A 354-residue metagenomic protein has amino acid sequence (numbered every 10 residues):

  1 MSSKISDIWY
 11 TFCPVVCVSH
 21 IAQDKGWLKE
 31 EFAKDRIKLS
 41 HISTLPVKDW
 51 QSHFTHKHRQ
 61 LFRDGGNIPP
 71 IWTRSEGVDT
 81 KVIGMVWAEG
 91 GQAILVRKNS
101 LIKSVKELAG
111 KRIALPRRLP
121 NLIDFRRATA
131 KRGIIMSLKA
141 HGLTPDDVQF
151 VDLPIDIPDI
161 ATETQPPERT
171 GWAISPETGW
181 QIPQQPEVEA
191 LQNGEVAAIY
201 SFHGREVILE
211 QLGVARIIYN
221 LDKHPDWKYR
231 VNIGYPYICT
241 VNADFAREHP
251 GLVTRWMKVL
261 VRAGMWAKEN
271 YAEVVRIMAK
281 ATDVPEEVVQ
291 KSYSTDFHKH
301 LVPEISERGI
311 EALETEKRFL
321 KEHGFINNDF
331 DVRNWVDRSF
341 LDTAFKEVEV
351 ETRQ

Functional and structural regions predicted by a protein language model:
M1-S6, E351-Q354: Short, low-complexity disordered leader/linker segments with a strong preference for bacterial N-terminal type II
S3-E163: Short, glycine-/small- and polar/acidic-enriched structural segments that line small-molecule recognition paths
A33, H224-Y229, H300-E307: Short, solvent-exposed loop/beta-turn-alpha elements that line the ligand-binding surface or hinge of extracytoplasmic
K34-I42, L143-F150, T282-S294, N327-N334: Short, surface-exposed acidic
I68, D159, T164-P167, A173-A279: Pocket-lining segment of extracytoplasmic ligand-binding domains
K81-A88, Q149-L153, V214-I233, D331: Short beta-strand->loop
R247-F325: Secondary-structure end/capping motifs
R318-Q354: Conserved C-terminal helix/tail region of periplasmic/extracytoplasmic solute-binding proteins
